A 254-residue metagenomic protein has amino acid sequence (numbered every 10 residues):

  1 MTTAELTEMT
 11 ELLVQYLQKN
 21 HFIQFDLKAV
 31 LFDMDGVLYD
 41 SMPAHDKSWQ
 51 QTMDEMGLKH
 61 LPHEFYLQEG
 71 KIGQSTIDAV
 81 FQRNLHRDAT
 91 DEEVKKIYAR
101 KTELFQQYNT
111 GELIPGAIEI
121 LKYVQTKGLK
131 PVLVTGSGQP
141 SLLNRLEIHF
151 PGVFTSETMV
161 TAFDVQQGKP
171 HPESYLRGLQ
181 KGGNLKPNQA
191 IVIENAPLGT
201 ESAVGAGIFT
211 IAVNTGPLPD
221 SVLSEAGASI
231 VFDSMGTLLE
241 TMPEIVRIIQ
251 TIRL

Functional and structural regions predicted by a protein language model:
M1-L27, K122, G138-L254: Asp-based, Mg2+/Mn2+-dependent phosphohydrolase catalytic module
T3-E64: Active-site neighborhood of HAD-like aspartate-dependent phosphohydrolases
Q15, F81-E119, K127: Metal-dependent phosphoesterase signature
V37, T135-S137: Conserved phosphate-coupling serine/threonine residues in phosphotransfer and NTP-handling enzymes
K47, T52-L85, Q107: Alpha-helical substrate-recognition element adjacent to the catalytic core
D54, Q125, V204: Anion (oxyanion) recognition and catalysis
E55-L58, L85-A89, F150-T155, N184: Short helix-capping segments at alpha-helix termini
L58, L129, I208: Short glycine/serine/threonine/alanine-rich loop segments
